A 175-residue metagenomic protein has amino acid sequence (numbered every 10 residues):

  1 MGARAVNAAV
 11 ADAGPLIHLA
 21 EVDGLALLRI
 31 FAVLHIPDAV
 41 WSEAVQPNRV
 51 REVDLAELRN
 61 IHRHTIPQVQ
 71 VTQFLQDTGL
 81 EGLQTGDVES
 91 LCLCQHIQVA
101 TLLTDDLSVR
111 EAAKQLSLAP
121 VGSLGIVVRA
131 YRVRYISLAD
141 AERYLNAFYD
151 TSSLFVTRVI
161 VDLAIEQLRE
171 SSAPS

Functional and structural regions predicted by a protein language model:
G2-A100, L107, K114-L118, V159-S175: Active-site-proximal, substrate-binding regions of enzyme catalytic domains and RNA-binding/basic surfaces
L107-S108, G125: Short, ordered loop/turn segments at secondary-structure junctions
L116-L118, G122-S172: Hydrophobic alpha-helical interaction segments
